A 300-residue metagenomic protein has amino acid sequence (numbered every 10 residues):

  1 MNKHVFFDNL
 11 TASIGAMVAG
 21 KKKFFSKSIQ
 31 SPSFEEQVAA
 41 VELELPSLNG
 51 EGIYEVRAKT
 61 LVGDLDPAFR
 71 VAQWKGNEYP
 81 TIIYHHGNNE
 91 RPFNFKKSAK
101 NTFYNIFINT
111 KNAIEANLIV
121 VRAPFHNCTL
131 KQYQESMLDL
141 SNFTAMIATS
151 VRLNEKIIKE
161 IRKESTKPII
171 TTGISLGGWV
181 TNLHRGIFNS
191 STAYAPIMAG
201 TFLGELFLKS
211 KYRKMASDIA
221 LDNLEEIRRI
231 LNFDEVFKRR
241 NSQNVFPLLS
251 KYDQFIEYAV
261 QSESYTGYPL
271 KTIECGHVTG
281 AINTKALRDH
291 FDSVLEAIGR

Functional and structural regions predicted by a protein language model:
M1-Y54: N-terminal targeting or regulatory segments adjacent to alpha/beta-hydrolase or S9 domains
E36-E78: Long amphipathic N-terminal alpha/beta scaffold segment
V62-T129: Short, surface-exposed "cap/lid" segments of acyl-processing enzymes
C128-M137, K209-Y212: Short, flexible, mixed-charge acidic loops at enzyme active sites
Q132-E164: Alpha/beta-hydrolase active-site loop
I158-Y212: Primarily recognizes the serine-hydrolase "nucleophile elbow" in alpha/beta-hydrolase and SGNH/GDSL folds
L206-G267, K271: The feature captures the conserved acid-bearing segment of alpha/beta-hydrolase catalytic domains
T266-R300: C-terminal catalytic histidine-bearing segment of alpha/beta-hydrolase fold enzymes
